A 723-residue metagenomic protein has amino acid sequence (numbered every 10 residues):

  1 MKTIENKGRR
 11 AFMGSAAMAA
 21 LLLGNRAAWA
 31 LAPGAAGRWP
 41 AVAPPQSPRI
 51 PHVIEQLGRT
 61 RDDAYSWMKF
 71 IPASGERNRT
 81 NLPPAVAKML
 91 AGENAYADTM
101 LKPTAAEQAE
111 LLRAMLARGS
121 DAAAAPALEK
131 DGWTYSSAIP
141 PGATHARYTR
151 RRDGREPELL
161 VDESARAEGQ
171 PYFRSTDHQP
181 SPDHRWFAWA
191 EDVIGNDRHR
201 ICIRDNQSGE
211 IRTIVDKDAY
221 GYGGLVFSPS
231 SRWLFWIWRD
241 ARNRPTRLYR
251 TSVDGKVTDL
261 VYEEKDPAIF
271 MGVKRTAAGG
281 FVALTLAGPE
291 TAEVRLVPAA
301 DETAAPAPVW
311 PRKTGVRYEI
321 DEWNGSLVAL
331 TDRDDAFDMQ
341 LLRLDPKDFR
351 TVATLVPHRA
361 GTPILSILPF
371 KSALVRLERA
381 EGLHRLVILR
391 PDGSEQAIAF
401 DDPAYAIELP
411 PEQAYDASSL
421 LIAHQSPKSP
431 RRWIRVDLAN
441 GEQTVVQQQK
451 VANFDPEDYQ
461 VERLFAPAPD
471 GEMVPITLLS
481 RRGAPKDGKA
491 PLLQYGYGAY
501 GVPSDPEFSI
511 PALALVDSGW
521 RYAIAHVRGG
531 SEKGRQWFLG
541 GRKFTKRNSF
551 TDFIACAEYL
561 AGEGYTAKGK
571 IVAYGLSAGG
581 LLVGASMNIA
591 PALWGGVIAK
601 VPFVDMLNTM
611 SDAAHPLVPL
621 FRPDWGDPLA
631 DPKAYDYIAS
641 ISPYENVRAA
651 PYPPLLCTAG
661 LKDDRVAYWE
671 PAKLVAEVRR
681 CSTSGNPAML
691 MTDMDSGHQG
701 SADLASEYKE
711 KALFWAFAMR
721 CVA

Functional and structural regions predicted by a protein language model:
M1-K7, A17-L21: Secretory targeting signals
M13-G14, M18-A19, L23, L31-S419 (+5 more regions): Beta-propeller folds
I139, Q425, Y495-A499, G660: Glycine-rich His-Gly loop
R155, I194-N196, Q207-G209, S228 (+11 more regions): Secondary-structure transition/capping motifs at alpha-helix termini and the adjoining loop/turn into the next element
R166-T176, Q447-G569, L576: Cap/lid segment of the alpha/beta-hydrolase catalytic domain
V226, F235, A283, R295-L296 (+18 more regions): Structured core elements
G279, T291, G315-R317, N324-G325 (+19 more regions): Active-site lining segments that contact anionic ligands and/or coordinate catalytic metals
I524-A723: Active-site-proximal cap/loop segments of hydrolase catalytic domains
